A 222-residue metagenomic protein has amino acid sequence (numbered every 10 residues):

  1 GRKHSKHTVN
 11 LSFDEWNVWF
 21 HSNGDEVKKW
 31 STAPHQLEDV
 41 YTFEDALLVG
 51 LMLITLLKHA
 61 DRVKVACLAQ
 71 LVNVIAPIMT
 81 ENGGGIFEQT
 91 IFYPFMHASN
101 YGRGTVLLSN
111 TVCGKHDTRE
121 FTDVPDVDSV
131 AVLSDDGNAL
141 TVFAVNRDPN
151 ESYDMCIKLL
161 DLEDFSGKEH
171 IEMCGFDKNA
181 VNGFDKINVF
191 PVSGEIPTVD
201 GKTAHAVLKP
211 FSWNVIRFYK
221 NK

Functional and structural regions predicted by a protein language model:
G1-K6, L162-E163: Short helix-capping segments at alpha-helix termini
V9-S129, N138: Aromatic/acidic polysaccharide-binding cleft in carbohydrate-active enzymes
N23-G24, P77-M79, D154-C156, N179-K186: Short conserved micro-motifs at the rims of enzyme active sites and ligand-binding pockets
G50, D123-V127, E151, T198-K202 (+1 more regions): Residues that act as N-cap/strand-start positions at coil-to-secondary-structure junctions
L108-K115, D136, E195-A204: Ser/Thr- and Asn-enriched, surface-exposed coil loops between beta-strands
V124-D164, H170, N214-V215: Carbohydrate-binding surface patches
L162-P210: Acidic, Ser/Thr/Pro-rich beta/coil linker or hinge segments at domain junctions
I216-K222: Short beta-strand-to-coil "C-cap" segments at the C-terminal boundary of structured domains/repeats, marking
